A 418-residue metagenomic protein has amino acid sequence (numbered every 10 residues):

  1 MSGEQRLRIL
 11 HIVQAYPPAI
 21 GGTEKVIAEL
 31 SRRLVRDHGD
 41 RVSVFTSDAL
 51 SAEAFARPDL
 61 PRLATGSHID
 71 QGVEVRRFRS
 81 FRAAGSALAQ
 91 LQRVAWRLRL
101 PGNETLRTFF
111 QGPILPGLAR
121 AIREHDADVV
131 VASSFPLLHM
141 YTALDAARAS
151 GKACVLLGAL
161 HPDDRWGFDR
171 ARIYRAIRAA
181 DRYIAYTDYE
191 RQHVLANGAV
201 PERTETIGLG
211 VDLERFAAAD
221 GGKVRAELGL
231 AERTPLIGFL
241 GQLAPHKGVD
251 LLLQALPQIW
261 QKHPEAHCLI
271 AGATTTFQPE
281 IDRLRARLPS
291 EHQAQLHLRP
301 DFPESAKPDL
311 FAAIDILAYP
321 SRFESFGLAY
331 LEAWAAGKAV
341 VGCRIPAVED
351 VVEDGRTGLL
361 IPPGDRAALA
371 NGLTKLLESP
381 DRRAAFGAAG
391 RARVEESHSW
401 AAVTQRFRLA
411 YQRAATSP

Functional and structural regions predicted by a protein language model:
L10, A231-K247, L253-L256, L269: Conserved donor-binding/catalytic core segment of Leloir-type glycosyltransferases
T46, A153-D163, R170-G221: Donor nucleotide-sugar binding/catalytic pocket of nucleotide-sugar-dependent glycosyltransferases
L50-S51, V211, L240, H267-D282 (+1 more regions): Glycosyltransferase donor-sugar binding loop
P58-A64, A217-L230, R283-L284: A short helix/loop element that forms part of the nucleotide-sugar donor recognition site in Leloir-type
E280-F302: Nucleotide-activated donor-binding/catalytic signature segment of Leloir-type glycosyltransferases, i.e., the conserved
R322: Aromatic "clamp/platform" in nucleotide-sugar-dependent glycosyltransferases that forms part of the donor/acceptor
A339-G342, V352: Short hydrophobic beta-strand element within catalytic cores of glycosyltransferases and related nucleotide-activated
D354-G355, L359-R366, K375-D381: Conserved acidic donor-binding segment of nucleotide-sugar-dependent glycosyltransferases
